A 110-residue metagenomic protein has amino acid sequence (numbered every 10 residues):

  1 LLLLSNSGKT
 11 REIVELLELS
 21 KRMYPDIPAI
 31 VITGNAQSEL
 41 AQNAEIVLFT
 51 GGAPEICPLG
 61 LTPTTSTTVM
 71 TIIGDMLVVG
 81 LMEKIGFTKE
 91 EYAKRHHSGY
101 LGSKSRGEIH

Functional and structural regions predicted by a protein language model:
L1-I85: Glycine-rich phosphate-binding loops that contact phosphosugars or nucleotide phosphates
I56, E83-H110: Internal, active-site/partner-interface "lid" segment
